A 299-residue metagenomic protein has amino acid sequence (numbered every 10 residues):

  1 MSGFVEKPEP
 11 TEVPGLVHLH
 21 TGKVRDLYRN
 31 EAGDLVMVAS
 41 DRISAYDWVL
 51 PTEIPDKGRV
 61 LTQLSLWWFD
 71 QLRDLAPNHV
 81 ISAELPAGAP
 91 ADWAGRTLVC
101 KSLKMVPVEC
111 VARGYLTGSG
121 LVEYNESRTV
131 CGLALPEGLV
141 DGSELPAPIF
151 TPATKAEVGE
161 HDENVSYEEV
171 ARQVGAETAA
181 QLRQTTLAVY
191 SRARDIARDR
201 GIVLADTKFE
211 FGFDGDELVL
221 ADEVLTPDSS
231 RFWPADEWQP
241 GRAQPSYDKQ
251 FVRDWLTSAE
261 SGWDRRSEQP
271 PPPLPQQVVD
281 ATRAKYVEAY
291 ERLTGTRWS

Functional and structural regions predicted by a protein language model:
S2-A156, R265-S299: Active-site loop/lid in soluble adenylation, ligation, and acyl-transfer enzymes
S40, R192, V219-P227: Catalytic cores of nucleic-acid ligases and guanylyltransferases
P51, R172, A176-A180, Q276: Active-site oxyanion-binding pockets that recognize sulfate/phosphate
R59, Q63, E177, Q181-A188 (+3 more regions): Generic recognition of stable, solvent-exposed alpha-helical segments in well-folded globular domains
A112, L204-V224: Conserved metal-phosphate-binding beta-hairpin within the catalytic cores of diverse ATP-dependent phosphoryl-transfer
E144-A176: A short mid-domain helix/strand-loop element embedded in enzyme catalytic domains that forms or borders the active-site
V174-A205: A long amphipathic alpha-helix within ATP-dependent nucleotide-binding catalytic cores
V224-A289, L293: C-terminal helix-cap and adjacent tail motif
